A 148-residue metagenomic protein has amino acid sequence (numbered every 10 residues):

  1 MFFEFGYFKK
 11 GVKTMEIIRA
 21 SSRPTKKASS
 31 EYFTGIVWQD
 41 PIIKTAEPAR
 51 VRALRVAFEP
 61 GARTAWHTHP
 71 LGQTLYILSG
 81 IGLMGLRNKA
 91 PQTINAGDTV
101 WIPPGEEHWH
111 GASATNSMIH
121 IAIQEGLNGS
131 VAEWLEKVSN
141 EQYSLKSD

Functional and structural regions predicted by a protein language model:
F3-R50, V131-D148: A short, N-terminal "cap"/entry segment at the start of jelly-roll beta-barrel domains of the cupin/DSBH fold
W38-P41, R52-H69: Conserved short histidine dyad/triad with adjacent acidic residue
A62, P70-L71, A90, E106 (+2 more regions): A generic "binding-loop/recognition-motif" signal
T64-W66, M84-G85, I102, E107-A114: Short beta-strand His + acidic residue motifs that chelate non-heme Fe in jelly-roll/DSBH and cupin folds
H69-L83, R87-N88: Glycine- and acidic-residue-biased ligand/ion/polar-headgroup-sensing regions
T74, W101, T115-W134: A short hydrophobic beta-strand segment most commonly corresponding to one strand of the jelly-roll/cupin
N88-G105: Short acidic-glycine-tyrosine-enriched beta hairpin
